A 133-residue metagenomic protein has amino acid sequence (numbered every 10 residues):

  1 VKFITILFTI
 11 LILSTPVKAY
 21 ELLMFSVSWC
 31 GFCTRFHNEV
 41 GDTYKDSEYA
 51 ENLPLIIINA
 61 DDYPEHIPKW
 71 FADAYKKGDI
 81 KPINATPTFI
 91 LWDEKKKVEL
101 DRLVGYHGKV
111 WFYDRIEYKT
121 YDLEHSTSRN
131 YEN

Functional and structural regions predicted by a protein language model:
T5-S14: Bacterial N-terminal signal peptides
T15-A19: Sec/Tat signal peptide C-region and signal peptidase I cleavage site
E21, S26-F32, A85: Short pre-active-site segment immediately N-terminal to redox-active cysteine/selenocysteine motifs in thiol-based
F25, Y49-W70: Thiol-based oxidoreductase modules, predominantly thioredoxin-like and allied folds used for disulfide exchange
C33-Y49: Typically the conserved alpha-helix immediately C-terminal to a functionally engaged Cys/Sec in thioredoxin-like
Y49-A50, K81-A85: Extracellular/periplasmic catalytic domains that process cell-envelope and extracellular macromolecules
N84-D101: A short, hydrophobic beta-strand/beta-hairpin element that forms part of a small beta-sheet core
Y106-N133: Thiol-/selenol-based redox modules, centered on thioredoxin-like and closely related oxidoreductase domains
